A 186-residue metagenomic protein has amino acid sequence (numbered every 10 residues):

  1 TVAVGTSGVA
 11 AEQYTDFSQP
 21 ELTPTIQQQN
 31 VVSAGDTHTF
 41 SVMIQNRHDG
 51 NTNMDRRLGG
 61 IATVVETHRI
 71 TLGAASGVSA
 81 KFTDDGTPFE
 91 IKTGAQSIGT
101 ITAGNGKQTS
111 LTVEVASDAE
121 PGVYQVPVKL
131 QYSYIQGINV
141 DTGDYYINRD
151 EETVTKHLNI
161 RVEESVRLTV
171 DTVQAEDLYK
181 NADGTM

Functional and structural regions predicted by a protein language model:
V2-M186: Long beta-sheet-rich domains in secretory-pathway and surface-associated proteins
